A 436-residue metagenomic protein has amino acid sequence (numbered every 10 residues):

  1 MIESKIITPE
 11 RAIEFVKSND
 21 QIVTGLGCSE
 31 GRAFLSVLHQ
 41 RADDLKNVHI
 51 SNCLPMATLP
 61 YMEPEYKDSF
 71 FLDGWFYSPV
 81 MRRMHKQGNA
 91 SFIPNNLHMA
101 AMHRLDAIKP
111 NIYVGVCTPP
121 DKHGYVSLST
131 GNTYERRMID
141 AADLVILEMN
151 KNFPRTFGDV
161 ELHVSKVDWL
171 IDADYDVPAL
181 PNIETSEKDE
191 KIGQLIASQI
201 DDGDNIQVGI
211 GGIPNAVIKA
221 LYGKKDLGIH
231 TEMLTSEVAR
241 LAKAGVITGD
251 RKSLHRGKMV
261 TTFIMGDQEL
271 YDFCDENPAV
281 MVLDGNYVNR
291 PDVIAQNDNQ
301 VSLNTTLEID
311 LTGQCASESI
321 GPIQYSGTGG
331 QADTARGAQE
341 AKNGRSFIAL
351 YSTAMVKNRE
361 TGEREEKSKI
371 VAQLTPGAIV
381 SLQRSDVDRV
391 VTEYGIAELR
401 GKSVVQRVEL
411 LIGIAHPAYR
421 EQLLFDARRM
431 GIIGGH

Functional and structural regions predicted by a protein language model:
M1-H436: Conserved alpha/beta enzyme-core scaffold
